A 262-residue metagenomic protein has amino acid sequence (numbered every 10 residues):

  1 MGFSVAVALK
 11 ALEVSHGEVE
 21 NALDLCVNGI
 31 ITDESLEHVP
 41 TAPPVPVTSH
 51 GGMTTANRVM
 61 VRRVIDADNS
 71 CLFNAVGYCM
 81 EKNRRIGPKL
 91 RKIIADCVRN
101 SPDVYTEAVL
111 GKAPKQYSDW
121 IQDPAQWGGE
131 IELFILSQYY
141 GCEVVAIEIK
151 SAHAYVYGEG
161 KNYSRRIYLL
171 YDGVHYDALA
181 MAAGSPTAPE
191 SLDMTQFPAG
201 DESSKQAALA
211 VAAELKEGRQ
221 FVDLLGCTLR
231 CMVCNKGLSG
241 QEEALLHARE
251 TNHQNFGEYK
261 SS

Functional and structural regions predicted by a protein language model:
M1-S70, C79-K89, D96, G218-K236 (+1 more regions): Short, amphipathic alpha-helical interaction segments embedded in low-complexity terminal/linker regions of eukaryotic
A6-V7, P124-G128, Y171: Short, well-structured alpha-helical patches and their helix-loop capping segments that border functional surfaces
E20, F73, D177: Alpha-helical elements of the RecA-like P-loop NTPase motor core of helicases
P44, S49-K161: Papain-like cysteine protease catalytic cores
G129-E243: Deubiquitinase catalytic domains
